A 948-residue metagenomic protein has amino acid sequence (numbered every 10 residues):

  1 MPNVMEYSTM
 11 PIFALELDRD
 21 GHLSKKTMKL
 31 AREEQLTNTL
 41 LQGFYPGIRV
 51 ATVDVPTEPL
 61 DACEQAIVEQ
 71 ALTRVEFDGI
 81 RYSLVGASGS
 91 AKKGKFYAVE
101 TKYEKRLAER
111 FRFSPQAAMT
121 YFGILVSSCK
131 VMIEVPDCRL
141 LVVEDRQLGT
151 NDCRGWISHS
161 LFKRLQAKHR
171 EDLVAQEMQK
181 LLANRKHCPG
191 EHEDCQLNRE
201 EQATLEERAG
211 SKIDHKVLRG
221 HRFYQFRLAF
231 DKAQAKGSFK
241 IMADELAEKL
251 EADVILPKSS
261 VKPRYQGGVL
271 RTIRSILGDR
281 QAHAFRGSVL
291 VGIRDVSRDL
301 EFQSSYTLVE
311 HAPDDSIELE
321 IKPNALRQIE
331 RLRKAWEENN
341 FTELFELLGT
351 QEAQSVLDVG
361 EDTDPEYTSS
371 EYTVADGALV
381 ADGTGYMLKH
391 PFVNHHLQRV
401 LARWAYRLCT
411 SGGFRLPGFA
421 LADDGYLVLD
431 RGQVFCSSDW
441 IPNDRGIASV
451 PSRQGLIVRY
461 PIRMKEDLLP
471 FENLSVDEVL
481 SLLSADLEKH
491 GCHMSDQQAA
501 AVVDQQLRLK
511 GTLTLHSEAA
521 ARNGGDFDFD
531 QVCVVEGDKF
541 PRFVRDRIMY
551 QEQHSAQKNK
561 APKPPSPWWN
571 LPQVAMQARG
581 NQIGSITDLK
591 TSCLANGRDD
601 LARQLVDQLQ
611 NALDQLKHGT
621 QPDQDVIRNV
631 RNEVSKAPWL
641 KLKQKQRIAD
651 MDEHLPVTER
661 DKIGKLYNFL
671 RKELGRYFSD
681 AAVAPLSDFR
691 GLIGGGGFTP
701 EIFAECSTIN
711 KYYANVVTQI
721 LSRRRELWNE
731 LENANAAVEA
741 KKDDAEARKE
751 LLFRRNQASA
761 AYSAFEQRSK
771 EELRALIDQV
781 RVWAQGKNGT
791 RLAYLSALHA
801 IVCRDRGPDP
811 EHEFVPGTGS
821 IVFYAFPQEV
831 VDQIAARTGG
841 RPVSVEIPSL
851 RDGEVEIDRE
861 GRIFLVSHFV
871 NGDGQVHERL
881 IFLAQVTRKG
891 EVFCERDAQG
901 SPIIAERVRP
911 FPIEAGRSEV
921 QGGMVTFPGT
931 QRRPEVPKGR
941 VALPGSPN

Functional and structural regions predicted by a protein language model:
M1-G524, D530-Q531, E536-N948: Beta-strand-enriched accessory nucleic-acid recognition/scaffold domains that flank the catalytic cores of large
